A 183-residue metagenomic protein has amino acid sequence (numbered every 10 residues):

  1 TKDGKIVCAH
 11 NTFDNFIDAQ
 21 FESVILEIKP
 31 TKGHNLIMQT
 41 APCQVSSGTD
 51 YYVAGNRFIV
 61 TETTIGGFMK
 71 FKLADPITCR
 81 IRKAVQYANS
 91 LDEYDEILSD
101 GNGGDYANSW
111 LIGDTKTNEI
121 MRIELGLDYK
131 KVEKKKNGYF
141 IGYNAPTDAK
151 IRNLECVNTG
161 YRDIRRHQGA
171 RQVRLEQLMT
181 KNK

Functional and structural regions predicted by a protein language model:
T1-D3, T31-H34, G67-F68, D75 (+2 more regions): C-terminus-biased signal that marks the final domain/tail of proteins
T1-T61, I77-R82, D92-D105: Active-site-adjacent structural elements in enzyme catalytic domains
F13-N15, C43-Q44, F58-I59, I65-F68 (+2 more regions): Short, glycine-/Ser/Thr-/acidic-enriched flexible segments
Q44, Y52, R57-E62, G169-K183: Amphipathic, soluble alpha/beta structural segments
